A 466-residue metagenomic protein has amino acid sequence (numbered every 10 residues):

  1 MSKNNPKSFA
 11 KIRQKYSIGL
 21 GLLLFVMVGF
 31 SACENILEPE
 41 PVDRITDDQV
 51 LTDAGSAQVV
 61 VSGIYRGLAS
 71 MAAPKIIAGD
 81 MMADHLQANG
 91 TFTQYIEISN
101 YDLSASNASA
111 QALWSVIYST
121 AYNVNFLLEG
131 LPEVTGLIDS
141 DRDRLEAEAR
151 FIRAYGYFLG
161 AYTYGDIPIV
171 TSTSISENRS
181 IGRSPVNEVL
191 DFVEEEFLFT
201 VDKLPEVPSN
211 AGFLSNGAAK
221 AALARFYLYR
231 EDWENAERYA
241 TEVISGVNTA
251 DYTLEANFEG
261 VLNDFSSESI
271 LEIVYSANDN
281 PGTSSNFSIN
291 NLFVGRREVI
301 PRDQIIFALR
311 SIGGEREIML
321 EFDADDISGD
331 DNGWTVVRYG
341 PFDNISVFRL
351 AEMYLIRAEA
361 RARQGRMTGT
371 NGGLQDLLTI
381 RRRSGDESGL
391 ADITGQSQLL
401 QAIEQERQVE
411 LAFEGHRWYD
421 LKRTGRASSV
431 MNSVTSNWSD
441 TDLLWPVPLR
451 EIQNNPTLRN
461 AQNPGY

Functional and structural regions predicted by a protein language model:
C33-G79, A240, S388-G389, N432-Y466: Membrane-proximal, proline-rich intrinsically disordered regions
C33-I36, D166-I167, E194-L198, L204 (+3 more regions): Aromatic-residue-lined binding/catalytic grooves and analogous aromatic/hydrophobic interfacial grooves in multimeric
Q58, T93-Y164, D202-V207, Y339-F348 (+3 more regions): Conserved, well-structured interaction surfaces
M82, T93, E237-L350, G425 (+3 more regions): Hydrophobic-face positions in mid-chain alpha helices that act as interaction patches
F192, G282-S284, E298, T394-Y466: Long, intrinsically disordered, low-complexity segments
W233, M367-T370: TPR-repeat structural position
